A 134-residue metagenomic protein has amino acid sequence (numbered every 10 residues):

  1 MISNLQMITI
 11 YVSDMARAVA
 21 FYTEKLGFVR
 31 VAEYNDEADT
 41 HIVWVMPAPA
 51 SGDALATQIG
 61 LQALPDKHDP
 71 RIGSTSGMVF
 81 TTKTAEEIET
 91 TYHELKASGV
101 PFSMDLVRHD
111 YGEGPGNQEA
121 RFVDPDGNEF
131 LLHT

Functional and structural regions predicted by a protein language model:
M1-N4, R71-T75, E113-G114: Short glycine-enriched loop/turn motifs at secondary-structure junctions
M1-V19, G77-M78, H133-T134: N-terminal beta-strand motif that seeds the catalytic metal site of vicinal oxygen chelate
I10-A56: Core segments of cupin and vicinal oxygen chelate
R17, A85-T91: Short, conserved charged micro-motifs
E33-N35, L64-K67, V107-G112: Short, solvent-exposed loop/turn elements at beta->coil junctions and helix N-caps that rim active or binding pockets
I42-W44, Q58, V79, E119-R121: Short hydrophobic/aromatic beta-strand element in the GNAT-like acyltransferase core that lines or flanks the acyl-donor
A50-I59, P70, N128-E129: Short, charged/polar, Gly/Pro-enriched secondary-structure boundary elements
Y92-T134: Vicinal oxygen chelate
